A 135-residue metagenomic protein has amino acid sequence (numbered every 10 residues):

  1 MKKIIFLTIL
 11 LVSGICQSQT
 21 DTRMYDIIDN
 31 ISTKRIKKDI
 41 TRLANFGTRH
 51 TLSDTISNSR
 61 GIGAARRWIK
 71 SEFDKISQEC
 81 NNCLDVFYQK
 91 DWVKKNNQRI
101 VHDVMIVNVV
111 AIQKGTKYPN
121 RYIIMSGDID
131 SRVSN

Functional and structural regions predicted by a protein language model:
M1-T20: Bacterial Sec-dependent N-terminal signal peptides
K2, Y25, K37-T41: Short amphipathic alpha-helical segments
T20-R35: Short N-terminal segments immediately surrounding and downstream of signal-peptide cleavage
I28-N30, V110-K117: Short amphipathic alpha-helices and their capping/turn segments at secondary-structure boundaries
R35-K38, I124: Generic alpha-helical secondary structure signal
K38-Q113: A non-catalytic alpha/beta surface segment that caps or lines the substrate-entry region of metallo-dependent hydrolase
V104-M105, V109, Y118-N135: Active-site metal-coordination/substrate-binding segment of hydrolases, especially metallo-dependent peptidases
